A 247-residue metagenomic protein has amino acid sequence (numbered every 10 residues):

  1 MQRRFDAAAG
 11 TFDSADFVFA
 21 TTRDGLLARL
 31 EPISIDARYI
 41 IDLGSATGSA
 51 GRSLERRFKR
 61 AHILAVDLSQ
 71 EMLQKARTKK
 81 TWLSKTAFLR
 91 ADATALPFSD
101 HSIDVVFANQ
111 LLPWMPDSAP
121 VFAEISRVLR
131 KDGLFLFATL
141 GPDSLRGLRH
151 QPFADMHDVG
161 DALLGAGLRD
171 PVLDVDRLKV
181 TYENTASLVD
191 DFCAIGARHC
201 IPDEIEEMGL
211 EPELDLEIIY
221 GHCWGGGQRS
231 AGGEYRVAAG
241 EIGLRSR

Functional and structural regions predicted by a protein language model:
M1-D24: Class I SAM-dependent methyltransferase Rossmann-like catalytic core, especially the SAM/SAH-binding loop
V18-A37, S53: Conserved alpha-helix/loop element of class I SAM-dependent methyltransferases that forms part of the SAM/SAH-binding
Y39-A95: Class I SAM-dependent methyltransferase SAM/SAH-binding core
T94-V105: A short acidic, Gly/Pro-enriched loop at the edge of an enzyme's catalytic core that lines a small-molecule cofactor
D104-D117: A short SAM/SAH-binding and catalytic strip from SAM-dependent methyltransferases
A119-K131: A short glycine-rich, Lys/Arg-flanked "PGG" loop and its adjoining helix->strand segment in the class I
R130-S187, I195-E204: Conserved catalytic/acceptor-binding region of the Class I
D174-R247: Conserved Class I S-adenosyl-L-methionine
